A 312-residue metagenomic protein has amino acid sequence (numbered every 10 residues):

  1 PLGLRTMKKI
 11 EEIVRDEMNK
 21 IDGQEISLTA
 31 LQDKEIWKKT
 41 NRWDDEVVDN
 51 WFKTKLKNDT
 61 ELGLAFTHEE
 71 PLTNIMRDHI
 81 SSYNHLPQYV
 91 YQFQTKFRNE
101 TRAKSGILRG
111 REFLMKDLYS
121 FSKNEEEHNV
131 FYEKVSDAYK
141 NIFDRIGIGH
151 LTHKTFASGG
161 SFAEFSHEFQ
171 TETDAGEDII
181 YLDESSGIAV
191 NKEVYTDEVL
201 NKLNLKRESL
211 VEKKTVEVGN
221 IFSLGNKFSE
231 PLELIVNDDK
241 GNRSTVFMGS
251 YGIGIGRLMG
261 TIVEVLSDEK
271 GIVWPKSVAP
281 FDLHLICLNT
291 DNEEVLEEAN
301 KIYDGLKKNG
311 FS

Functional and structural regions predicted by a protein language model:
P1-S312: NTP/phosphate- and nucleic-acid-binding module
